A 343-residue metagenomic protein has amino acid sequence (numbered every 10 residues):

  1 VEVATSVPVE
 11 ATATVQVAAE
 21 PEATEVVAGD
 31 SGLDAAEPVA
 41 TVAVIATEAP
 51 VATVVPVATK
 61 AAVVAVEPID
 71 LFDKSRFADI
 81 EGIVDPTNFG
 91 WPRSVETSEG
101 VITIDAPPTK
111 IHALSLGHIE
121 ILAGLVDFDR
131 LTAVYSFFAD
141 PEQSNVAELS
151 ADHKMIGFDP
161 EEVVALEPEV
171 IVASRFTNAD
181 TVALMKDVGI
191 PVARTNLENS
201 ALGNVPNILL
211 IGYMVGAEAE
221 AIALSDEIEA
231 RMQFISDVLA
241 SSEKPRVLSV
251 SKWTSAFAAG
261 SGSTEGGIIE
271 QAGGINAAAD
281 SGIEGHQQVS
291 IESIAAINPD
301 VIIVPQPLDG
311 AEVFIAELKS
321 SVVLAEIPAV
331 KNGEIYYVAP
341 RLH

Functional and structural regions predicted by a protein language model:
V1-I119, A219-S249: Bacterial Sec-exported substrate-binding components of ABC uptake systems
V84, S94, V101, D180-F257 (+2 more regions): Extracytoplasmic substrate-binding proteins
S98-E99, L149-E161, G282-I291: Short helix-initiation/N-cap motifs at beta->coil->alpha
K110-R175, A277: A short, structured surface patch at a secondary-structure boundary
S115, R175, S251, P305-D309 (+1 more regions): Short secondary-structure boundary segments
F138-D140, S261-H286: Alpha-helical, coiled-coil/dimerization segments enriched in small aliphatic residues
M155, D159-F176, I190, S290-P307: Proline-aspartate-enriched helix->loop->beta-strand connector
T177-D187, V304-K319: A ligand-binding cleft/hinge motif common to bilobed small-molecule-binding domains
